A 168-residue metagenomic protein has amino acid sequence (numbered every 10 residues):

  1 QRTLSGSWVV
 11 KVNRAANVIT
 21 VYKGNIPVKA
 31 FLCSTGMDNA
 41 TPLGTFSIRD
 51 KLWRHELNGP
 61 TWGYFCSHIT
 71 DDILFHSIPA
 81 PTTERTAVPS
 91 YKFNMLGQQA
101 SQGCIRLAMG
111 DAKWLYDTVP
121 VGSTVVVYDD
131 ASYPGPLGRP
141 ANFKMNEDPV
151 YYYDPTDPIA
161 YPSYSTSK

Functional and structural regions predicted by a protein language model:
Q1-D50, Y64-F65, D148, Y161 (+1 more regions): Cell wall/extracellular polymer interaction/catalysis modules
A40, L52-K168: Exported/periplasmic cell-wall-interacting domains
